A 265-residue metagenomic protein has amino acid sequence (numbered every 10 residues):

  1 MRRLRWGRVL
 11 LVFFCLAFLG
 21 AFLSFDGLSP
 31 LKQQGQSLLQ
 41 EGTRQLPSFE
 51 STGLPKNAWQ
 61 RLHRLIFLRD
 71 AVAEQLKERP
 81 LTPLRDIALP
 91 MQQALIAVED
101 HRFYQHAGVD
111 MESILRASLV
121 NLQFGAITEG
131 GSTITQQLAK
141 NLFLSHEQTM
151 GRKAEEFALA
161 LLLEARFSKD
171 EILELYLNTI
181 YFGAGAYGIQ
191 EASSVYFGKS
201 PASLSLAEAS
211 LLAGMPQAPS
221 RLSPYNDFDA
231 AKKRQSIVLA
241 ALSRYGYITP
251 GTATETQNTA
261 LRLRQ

Functional and structural regions predicted by a protein language model:
M1-Q265: Juxtamembrane regions of bacterial inner-membrane/periplasmic proteins, predominantly the peptidoglycan biogenesis
